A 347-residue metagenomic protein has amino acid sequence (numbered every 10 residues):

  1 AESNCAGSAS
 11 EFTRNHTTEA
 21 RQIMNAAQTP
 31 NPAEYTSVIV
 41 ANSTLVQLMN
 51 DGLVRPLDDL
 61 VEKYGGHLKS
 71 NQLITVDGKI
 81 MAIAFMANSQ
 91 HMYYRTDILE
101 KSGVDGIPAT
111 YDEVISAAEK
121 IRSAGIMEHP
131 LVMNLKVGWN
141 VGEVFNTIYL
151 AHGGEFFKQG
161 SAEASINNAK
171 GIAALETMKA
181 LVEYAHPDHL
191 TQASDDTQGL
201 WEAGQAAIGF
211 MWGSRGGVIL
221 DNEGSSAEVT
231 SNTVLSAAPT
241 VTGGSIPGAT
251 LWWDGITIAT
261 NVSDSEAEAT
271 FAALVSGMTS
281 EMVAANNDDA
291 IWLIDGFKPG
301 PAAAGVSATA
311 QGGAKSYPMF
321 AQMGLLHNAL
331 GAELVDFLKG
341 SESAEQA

Functional and structural regions predicted by a protein language model:
A1-Q47, L190, A227, Q346: Conserved N-terminal structural module of periplasmic/extracytoplasmic solute-binding proteins
N25-T29, A33-T36, Y64-L99, H129 (+2 more regions): A structural signal for short loop-to-beta-strand junctions that line the ligand-binding cleft of periplasmic/secreted
V40-S89, E100, A109, I115 (+2 more regions): Hinge/lid segment of periplasmic solute-binding proteins
R55-K69, P130-K136, H152-A173, N222-T233 (+2 more regions): Short, solvent-exposed loop/beta-turn-alpha elements that line the ligand-binding surface or hinge of extracytoplasmic
I80, E100-S102, I172, E176 (+3 more regions): Extracytoplasmic/periplasmic substrate-recognition and gating elements
M81-F85, Q90, I115-E163, A206: Extracytoplasmic/periplasmic solute-binding protein
A118-E119, G160-T191: Glycine-centered hinge/linker elements that transmit conformational signals in sensory and ligand-binding systems
T233-T240, A285-L338: Long, aromatic- and glycine/proline-rich binding clefts that accommodate carbohydrate-like moieties
